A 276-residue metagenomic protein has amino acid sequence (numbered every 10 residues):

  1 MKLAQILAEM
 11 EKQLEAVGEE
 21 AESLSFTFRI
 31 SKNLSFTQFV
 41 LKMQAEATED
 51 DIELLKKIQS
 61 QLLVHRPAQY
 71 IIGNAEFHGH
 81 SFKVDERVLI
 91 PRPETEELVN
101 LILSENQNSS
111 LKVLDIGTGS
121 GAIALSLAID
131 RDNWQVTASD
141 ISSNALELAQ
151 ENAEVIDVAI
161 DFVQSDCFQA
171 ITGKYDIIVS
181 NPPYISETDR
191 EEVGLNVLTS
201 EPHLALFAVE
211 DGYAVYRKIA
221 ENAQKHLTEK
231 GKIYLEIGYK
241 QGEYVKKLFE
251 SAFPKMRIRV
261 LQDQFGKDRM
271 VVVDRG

Functional and structural regions predicted by a protein language model:
M1-A47: Non-catalytic accessory regions of SAM-dependent methyltransferases
T27, H65, T95, I123 (+7 more regions): Residue-level signal for inorganic ion chemistry
I30-S104: Conserved AdoMet
Q69, I185-T188, K240: Active-site beta-alpha loop architecture of Rossmann-like, nucleotide-cofactor-dependent enzymes
I72, Q164-S165, Q262: Short loop/edge segments at beta-strand edges and connector loops that shape dinucleotide/nucleotide cofactor-binding
E94-E192, K218: Conserved SAM/SAH cofactor-binding pocket of Class I
Y184-V215: Mobile active-site "lid"/loop adjacent to the S-adenosyl-L-methionine
E210-D274: Conserved Class I SAM-dependent methyltransferase catalytic core
